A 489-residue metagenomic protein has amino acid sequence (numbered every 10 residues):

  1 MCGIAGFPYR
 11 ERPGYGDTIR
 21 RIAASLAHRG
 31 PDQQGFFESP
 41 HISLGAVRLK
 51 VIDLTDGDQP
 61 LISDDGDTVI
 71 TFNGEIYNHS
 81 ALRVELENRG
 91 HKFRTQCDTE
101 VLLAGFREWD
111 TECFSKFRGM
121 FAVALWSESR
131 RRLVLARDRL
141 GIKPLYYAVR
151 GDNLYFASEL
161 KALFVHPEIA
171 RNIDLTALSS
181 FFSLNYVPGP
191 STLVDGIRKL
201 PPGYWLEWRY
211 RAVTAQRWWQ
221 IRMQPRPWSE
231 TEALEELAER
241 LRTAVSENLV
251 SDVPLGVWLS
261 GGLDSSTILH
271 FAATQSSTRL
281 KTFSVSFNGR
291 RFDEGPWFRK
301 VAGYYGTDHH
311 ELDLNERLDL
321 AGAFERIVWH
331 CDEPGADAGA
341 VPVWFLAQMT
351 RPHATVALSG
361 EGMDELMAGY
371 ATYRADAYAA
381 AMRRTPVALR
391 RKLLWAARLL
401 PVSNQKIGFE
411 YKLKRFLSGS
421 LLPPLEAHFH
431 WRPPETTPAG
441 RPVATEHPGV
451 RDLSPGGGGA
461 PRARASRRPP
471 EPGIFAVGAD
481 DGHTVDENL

Functional and structural regions predicted by a protein language model:
M1-C331, V343, A347: Cysteine-centered catalytic environments shared across enzyme families
A46, G151, Y210, K300-L489: Glycine-rich active-site loop/lid subdomains used to bind and stabilize high-energy intermediates
